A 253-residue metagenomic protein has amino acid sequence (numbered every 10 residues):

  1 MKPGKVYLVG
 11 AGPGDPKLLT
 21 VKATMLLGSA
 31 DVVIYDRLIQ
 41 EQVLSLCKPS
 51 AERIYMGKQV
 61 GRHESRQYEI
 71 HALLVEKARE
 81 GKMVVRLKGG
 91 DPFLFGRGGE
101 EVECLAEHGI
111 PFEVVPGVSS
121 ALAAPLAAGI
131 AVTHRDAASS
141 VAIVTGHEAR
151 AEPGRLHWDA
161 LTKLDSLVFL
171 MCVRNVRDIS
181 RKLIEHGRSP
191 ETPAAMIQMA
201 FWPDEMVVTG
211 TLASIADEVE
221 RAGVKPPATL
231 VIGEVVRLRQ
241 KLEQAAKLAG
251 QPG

Functional and structural regions predicted by a protein language model:
M1-P16, V21-V115, I215-A216, A228: Class I S-adenosyl-L-methionine
P3-V6, E80-V84, S140, E148-G253: A contiguous loop/helix-start segment that scaffolds small-molecule binding in enzyme catalytic cores
G14, E41, G61, P92 (+5 more regions): Surface-exposed, flexible loop/turn segments at secondary-structure boundaries
D15, D91-K163, M206-T209: Class I SAM-dependent methyltransferase SAM-binding "motif I" and its flanking Rossmann-like core
V43-L44, L105, A124-P125, I179 (+1 more regions): Hydrophobic packing residues within well-ordered alpha-helices of enzyme cores
C47, A128, L183, G187: Active-site catalytic pocket residues across diverse enzymes, especially alpha/beta-hydrolases
A51-K58, G109-E113, V132-S139, G187-M196: Short hydrophobic/aromatic-enriched beta-strand-loop microsegments
